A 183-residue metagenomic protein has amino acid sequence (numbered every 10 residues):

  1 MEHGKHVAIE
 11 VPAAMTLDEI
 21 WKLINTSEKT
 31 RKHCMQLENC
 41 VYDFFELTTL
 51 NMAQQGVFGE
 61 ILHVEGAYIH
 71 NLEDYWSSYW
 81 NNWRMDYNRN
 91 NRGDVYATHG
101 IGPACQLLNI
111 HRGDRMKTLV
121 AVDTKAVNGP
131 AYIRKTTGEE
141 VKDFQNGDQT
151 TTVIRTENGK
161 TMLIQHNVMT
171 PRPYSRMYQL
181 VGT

Functional and structural regions predicted by a protein language model:
M1-Y42, G56: Beta-strand-loop-alpha-helix segment that lines the small-molecule cofactor/substrate pocket of alpha/beta enzymes
D18, F44, R172-S175: Residues that form or flank phosphate/diphosphate-binding pockets in enzymes that use nucleotide phosphates
T30-H33, C40-F144: Predominantly a Rossmann-like dinucleotide-binding segment in NAD(P)-dependent oxidoreductases
F58, R155-E157: A short, structured loop/turn motif at beta-sheet edges
V141-G147, E157-T183: NAD(P)-dinucleotide binding in Rossmann-like oxidoreductases
Q149-T151: Active-site Gly/Thr loop motif
